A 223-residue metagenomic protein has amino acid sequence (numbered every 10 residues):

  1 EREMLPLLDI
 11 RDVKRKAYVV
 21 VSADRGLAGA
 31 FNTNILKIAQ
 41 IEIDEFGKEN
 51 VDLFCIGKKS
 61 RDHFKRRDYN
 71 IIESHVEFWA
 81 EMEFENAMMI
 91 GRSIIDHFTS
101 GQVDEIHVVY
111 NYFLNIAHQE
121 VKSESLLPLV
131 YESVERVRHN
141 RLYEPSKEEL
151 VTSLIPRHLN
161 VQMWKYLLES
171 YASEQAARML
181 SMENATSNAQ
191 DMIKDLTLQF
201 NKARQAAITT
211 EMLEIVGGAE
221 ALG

Functional and structural regions predicted by a protein language model:
E1-G223: C-terminal beta-strand-loop-alpha-helix "lid" module of Rossmann-like NAD(P)-dependent dehydrogenases
